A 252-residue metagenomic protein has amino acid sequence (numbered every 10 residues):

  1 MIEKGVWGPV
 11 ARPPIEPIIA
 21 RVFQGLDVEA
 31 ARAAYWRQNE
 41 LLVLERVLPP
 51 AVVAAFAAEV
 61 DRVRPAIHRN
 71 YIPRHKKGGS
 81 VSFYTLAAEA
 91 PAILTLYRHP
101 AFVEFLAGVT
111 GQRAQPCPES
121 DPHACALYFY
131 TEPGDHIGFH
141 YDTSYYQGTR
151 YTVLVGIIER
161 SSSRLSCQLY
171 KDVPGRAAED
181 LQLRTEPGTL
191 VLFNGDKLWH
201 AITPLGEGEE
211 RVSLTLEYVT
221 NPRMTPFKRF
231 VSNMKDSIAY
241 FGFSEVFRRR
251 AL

Functional and structural regions predicted by a protein language model:
I2-V28, R164-L252: Conserved double-stranded beta-helix
G5-W7, I67-P73, C117: Short acidic/polar alpha-helix capping motifs at helix-coil junctions
P13-P14, I19-G108: Non-heme Fe(II)/2-oxoglutarate
V47, V52, Q147-T149, A201 (+1 more regions): Active-site-proximal flexible loops/turns
A55, A126, P204: Short Asp/Glu-rich motifs
Y71-I72, Y84, P133-I137, T215 (+2 more regions): Short alpha-helix boundary/capping motifs
G78-F83, L127-Y128, K235-A239: Amphipathic alpha-helical surface "interface" segments used for docking/oligomerization or membrane association within
L94, A107-K197, E209, S213 (+1 more regions): Catalytic core of non-heme Fe(II) oxygenases with the double-stranded beta-helix
